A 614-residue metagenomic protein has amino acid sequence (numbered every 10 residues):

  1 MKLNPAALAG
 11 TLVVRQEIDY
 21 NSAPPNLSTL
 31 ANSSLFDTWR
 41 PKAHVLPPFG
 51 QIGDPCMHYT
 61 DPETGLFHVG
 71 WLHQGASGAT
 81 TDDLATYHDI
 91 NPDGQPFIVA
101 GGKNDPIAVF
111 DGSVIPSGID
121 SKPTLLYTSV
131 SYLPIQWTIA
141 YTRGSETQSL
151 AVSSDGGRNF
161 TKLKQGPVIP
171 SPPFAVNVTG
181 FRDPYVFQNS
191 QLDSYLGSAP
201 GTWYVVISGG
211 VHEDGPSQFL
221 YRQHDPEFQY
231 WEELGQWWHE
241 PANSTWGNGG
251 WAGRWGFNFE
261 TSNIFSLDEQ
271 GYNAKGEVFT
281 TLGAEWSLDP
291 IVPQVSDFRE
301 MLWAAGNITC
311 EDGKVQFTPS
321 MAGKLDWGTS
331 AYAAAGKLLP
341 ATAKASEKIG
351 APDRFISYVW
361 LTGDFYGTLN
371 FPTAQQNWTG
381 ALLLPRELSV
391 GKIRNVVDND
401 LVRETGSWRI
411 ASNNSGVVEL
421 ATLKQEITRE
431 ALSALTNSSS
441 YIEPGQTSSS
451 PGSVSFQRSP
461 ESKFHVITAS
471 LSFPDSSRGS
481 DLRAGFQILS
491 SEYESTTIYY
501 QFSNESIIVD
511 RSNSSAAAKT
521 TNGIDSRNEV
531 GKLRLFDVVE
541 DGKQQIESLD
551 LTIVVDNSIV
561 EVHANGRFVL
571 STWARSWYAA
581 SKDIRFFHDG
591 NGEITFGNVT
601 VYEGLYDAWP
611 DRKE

Functional and structural regions predicted by a protein language model:
M1-P5: Classical eukaryotic N-terminal signal peptides for Sec-dependent ER targeting/secretion, especially the positively
L8-R182, Q188-R254, E269-W327, A345-G350 (+4 more regions): Beta-rich carbohydrate-recognition and catalytic domains
L27-A31, W286, T309-E614: Beta-rich accessory regions
C56, S262, A331-A334: Repeated scaffold domains used in trafficking and secretory/extracellular systems, primarily beta-propellers
V114, I264, G336: Catalytic nucleophile loop of clan PA
F187-S190, I264-S266, S448-V454: A Trp-anchored, charged/polar loop motif used as the substrate-binding/catalytic surface of acyl/ester-handling
R254-W255, D541: Short helix-capping and inter-helix turn/linker motifs at the boundaries of alpha-helical repeat units
